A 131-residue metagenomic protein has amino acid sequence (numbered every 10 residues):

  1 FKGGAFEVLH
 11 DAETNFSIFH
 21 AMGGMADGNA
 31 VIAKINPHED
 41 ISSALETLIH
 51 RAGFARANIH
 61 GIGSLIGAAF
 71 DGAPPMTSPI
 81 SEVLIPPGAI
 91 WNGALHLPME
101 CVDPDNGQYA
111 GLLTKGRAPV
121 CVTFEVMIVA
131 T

Functional and structural regions predicted by a protein language model:
F1-H20, I35, V102-T131: Mixed-charge, glycine-accented linear interaction segment located at domain edges/termini
I18-A21, N58-G63, P86-A89: A broad, low-specificity signal for short, low-complexity segments enriched in glycine/proline and polar/charged
H20-G28: Gly-rich Lys/Arg/Thr-decorated short loops/hinges at beta-loop-alpha junctions or inter-strand turns that position
G28-N36: Short amphipathic
N29, A55, G93-L95, V122: Residues at beta-strand starts and edge strands
N36-P79: Short, well-structured hydrophobic secondary-structure segments
R56-N58, P98, E125-V126: Structural motif
A69-L95, D103, G107-Y109, L113-P119 (+1 more regions): N-terminal intrinsically disordered, cationic/polar leader segments that include organellar targeting peptides
